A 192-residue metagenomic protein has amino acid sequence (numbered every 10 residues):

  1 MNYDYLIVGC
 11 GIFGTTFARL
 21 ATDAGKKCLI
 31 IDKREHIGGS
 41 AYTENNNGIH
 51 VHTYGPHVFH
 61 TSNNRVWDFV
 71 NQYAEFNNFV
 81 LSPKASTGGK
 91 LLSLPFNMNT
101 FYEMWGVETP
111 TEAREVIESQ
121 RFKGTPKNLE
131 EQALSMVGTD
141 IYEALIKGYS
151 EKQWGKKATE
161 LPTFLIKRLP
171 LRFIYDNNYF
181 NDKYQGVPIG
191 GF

Functional and structural regions predicted by a protein language model:
Y3-I30: N-terminal Rossmann-like FAD-binding beta1-loop-alpha1 element of flavoenzymes
G11-F13, E35-I37, N99, E151-K152: Short, solvent-exposed loop/turn segments at secondary-structure junctions
T22-N47: Glycine-rich FAD pyrophosphate-binding loop
Y42-V51, F59-E112, F173-I174: A conserved beta-strand/loop capping segment in the N-terminal third of enzymes that catalyze redox or closely related
T53-H57, Q185-G186: A short acidic, glycine-rich active-site loop that binds or catalyzes chemistry on phosphate/adenosine moieties
A85-L92, N99-F192: Active-site/ligand-binding neighborhood in enzyme catalytic cores
